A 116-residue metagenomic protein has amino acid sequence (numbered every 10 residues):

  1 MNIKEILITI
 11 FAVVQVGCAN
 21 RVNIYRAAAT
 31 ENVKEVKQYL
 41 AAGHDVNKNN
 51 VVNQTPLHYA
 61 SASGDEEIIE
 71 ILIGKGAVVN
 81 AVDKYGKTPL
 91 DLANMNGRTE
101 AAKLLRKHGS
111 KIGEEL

Functional and structural regions predicted by a protein language model:
I24, L57, P89-L90: Conserved hydrophobic residue in the first alpha-helix
E35, E67-I68, E100-A101: Conserved ankyrin/ankyrin-like repeat signature
